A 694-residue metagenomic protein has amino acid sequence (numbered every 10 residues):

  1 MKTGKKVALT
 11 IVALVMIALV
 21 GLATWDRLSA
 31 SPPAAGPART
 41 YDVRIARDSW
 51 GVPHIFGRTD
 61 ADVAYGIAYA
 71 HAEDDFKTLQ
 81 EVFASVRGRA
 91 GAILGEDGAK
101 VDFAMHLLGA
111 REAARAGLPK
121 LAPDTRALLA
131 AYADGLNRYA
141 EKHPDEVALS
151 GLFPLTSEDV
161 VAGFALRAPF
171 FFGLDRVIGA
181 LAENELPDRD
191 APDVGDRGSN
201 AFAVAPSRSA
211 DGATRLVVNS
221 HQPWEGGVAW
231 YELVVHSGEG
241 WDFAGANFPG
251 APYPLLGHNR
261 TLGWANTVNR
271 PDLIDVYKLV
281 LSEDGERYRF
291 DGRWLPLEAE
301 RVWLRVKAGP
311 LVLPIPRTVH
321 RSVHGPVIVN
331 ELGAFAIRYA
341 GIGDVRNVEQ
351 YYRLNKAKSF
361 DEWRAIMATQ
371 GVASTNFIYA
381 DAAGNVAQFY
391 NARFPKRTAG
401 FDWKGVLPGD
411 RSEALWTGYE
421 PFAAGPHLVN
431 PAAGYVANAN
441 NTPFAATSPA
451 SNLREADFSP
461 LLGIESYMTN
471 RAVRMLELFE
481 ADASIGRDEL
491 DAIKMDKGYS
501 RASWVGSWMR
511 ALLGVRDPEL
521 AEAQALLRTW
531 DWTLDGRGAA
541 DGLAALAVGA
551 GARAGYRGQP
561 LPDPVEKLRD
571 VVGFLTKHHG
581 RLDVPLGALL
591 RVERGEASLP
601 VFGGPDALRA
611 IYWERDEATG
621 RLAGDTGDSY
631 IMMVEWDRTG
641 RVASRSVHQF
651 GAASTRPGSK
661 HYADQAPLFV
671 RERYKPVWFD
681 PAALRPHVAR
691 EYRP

Functional and structural regions predicted by a protein language model:
G4-R510, R516, T529-P694: C-terminal/peripheral segments of proteins
E522, L527-R528: A cross-family structural signal marking well-folded subdomains
